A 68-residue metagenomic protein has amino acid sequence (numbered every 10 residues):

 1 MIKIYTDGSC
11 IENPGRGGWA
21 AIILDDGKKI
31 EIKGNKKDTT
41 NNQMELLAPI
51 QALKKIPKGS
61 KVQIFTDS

Functional and structural regions predicted by a protein language model:
M1-L47, Q51-S60: RNase H-like nuclease fold core
V62-S68: Acidic/histidine-rich, metal-coordinating catalytic segments
